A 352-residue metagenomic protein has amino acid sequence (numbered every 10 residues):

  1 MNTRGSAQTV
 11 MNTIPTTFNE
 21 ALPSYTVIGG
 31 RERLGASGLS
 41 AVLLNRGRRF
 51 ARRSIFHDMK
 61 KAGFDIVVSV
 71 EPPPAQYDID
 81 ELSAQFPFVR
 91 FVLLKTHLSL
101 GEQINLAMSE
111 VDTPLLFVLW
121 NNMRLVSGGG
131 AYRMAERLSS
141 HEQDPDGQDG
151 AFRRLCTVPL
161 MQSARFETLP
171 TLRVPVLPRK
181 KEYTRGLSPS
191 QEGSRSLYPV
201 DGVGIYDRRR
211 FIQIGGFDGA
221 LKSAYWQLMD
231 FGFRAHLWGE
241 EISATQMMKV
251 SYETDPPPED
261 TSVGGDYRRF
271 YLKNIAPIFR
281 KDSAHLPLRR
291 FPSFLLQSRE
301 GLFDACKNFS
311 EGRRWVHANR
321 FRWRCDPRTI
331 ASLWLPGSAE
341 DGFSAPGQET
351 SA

Functional and structural regions predicted by a protein language model:
N2-H57: N-proximal low-complexity "stem/linker" segments adjacent to membrane-targeting elements
F56-L93: Acidic donor-binding segment of Leloir-type glycosyltransferases
L94-V111: Glycine-rich, basic loop-to-helix element that forms the pyrophosphate-binding segment of sugar-nucleotide handling
P114-V126: Short beta-strand-to-loop acidic/aromatic patch adjacent to the donor-nucleotide binding site
G147-L172: Short beta-strand-to-loop element that shapes/binds the nucleotide-sugar donor at the catalytic cleft/hinge
P175-L197: Short, flexible, basic/aromatic active-site loop/helix in glycosyltransferases
Y198-P199, V203-Y206, R210-G215, L221-M248: A short, conserved alpha-helix in the catalytic core of glycosyltransferases
E241-F343: Active-site-adjacent helix/loop segment of glycosyltransferases that harbors family-specific signature motifs
